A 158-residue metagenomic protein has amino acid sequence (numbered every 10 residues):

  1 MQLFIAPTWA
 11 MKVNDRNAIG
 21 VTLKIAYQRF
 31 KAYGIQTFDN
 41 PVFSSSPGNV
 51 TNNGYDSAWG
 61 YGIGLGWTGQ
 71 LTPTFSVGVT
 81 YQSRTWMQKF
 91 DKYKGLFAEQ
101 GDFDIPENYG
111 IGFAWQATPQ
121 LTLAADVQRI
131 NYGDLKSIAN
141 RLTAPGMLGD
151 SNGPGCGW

Functional and structural regions predicted by a protein language model:
M1-W158: Outer-membrane beta-barrel porins/channels
